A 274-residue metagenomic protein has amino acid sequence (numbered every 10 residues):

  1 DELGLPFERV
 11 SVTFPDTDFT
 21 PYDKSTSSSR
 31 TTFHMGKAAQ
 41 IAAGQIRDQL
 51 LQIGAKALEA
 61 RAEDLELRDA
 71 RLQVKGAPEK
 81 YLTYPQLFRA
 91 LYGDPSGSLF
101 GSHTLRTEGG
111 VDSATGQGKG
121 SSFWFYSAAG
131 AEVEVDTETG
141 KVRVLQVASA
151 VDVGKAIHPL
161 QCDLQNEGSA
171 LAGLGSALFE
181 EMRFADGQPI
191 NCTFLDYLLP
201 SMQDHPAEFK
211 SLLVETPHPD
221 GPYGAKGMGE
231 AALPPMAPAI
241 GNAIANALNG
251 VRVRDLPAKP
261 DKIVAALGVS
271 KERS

Functional and structural regions predicted by a protein language model:
D1-S274: C-terminal catalytic domains of large/alpha subunits in multi-subunit enzymes
